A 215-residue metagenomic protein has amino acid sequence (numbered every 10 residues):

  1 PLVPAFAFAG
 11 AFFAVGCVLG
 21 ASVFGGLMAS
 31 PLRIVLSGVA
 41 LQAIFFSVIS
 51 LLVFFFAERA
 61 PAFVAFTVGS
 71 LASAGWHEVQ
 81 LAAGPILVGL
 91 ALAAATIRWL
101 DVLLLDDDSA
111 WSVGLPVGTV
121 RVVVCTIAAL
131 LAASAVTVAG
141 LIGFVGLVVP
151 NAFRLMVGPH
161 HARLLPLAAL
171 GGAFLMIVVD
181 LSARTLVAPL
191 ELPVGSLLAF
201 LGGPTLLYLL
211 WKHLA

Functional and structural regions predicted by a protein language model:
P1-A215: Alpha-helical transmembrane segments in inner-membrane proteins
